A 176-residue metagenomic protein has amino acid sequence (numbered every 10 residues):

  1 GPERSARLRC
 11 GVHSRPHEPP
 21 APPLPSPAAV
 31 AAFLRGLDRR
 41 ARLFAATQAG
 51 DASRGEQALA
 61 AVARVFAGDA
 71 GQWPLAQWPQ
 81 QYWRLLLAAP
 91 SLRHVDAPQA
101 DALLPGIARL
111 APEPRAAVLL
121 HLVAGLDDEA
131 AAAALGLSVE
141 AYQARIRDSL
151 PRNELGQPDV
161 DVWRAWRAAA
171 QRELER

Functional and structural regions predicted by a protein language model:
P2-L8: Extreme N-terminal basic, low-complexity initiation segments that serve as generic localization/processing leaders
C10-L43, S53, A67, Q72 (+1 more regions): A short, charge-rich alpha-helical start-of-domain segment used by transcription regulators
D38-A46, E56-D96, L104, I146: Σ70-family region 2.3-2.4 aromatic/basic alpha-helix that recognizes the −10 promoter and nucleates DNA melting
G55, A131, Y142-Q143: Helix-turn-helix DNA-binding helix
D101-A111, A133, S138, N153: Short amphipathic alpha-helical boundary/capping segments
R109-A130, A134: Short amphipathic alpha helix immediately N-terminal
L135-A168: DNA-recognition helix of helix-turn-helix
